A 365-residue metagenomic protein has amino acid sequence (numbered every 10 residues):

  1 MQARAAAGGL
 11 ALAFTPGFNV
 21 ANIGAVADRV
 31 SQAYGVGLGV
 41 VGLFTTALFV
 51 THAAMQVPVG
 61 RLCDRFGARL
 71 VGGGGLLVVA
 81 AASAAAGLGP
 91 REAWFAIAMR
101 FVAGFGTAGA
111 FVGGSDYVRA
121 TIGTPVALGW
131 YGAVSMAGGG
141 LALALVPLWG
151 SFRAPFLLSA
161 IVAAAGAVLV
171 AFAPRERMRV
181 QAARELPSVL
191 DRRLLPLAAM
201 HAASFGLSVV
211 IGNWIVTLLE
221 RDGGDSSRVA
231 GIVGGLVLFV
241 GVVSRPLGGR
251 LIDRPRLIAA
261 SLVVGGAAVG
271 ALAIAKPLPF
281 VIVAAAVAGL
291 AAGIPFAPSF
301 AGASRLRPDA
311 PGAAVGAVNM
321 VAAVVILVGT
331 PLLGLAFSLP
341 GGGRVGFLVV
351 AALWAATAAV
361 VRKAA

Functional and structural regions predicted by a protein language model:
A21, F49-V57, G140, L238-V242 (+2 more regions): Residue-level signature of mid-helix packing/kink "hotspots" within the transmembrane helices of 12-pass Major
I23-G24, R193-P246: Extracytoplasmic gate region of multi-pass secondary transporters
A54-R91: Conserved MFS/SLC helix-loop-helix module at the cytosolic interface between two early adjacent transmembrane helices
M55-G67, S244-P255, F337-S338: Helix-to-loop junctions at the C-terminal end of transmembrane segments in multipass secondary transporters
I97-V134: Cytoplasmic helix-loop-helix junction between adjacent transmembrane helices in 12-TM secondary transporters
T124, G129-R175: Helix-loop-helix hairpin linking two adjacent transmembrane segments in secondary transporters
P255-G302: C-terminal transmembrane helical hairpin of 12-TM major facilitator-type secondary transporters
R305-G342, V350: A late C-terminal transmembrane helix in Major Facilitator Superfamily
